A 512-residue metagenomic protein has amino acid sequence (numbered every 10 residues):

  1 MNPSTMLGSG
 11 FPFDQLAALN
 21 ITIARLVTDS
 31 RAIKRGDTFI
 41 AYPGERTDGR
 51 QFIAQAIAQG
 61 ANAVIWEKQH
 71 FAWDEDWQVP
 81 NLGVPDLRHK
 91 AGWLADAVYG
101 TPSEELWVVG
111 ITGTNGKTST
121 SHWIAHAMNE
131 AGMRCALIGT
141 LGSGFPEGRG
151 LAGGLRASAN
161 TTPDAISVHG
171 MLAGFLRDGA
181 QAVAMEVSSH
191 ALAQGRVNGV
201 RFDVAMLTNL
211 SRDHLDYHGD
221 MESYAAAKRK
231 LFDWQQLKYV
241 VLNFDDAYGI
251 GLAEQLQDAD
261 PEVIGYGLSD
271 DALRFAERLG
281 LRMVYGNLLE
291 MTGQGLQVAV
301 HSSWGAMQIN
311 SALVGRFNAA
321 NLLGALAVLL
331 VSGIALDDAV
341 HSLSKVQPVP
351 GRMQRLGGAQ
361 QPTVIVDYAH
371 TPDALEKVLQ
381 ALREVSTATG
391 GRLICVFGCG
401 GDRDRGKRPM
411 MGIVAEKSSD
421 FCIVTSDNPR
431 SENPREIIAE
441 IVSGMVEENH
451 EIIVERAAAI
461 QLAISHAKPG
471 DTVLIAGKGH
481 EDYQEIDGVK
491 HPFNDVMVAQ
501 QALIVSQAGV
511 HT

Functional and structural regions predicted by a protein language model:
M1-T22, R31-T38, G44-A54, A61 (+4 more regions): ATP-dependent carboxylate-amine ligase
N2-T112, S119-A131, A225, F275 (+5 more regions): Short, basic phosphate-binding NTP loop
W66, P85, G139, V187 (+4 more regions): Short loop/edge segments at beta-strand edges and connector loops that shape dinucleotide/nucleotide cofactor-binding
E67-Q69, V187, N209, F244 (+2 more regions): Short secondary-structure boundary segments
H70-D76, D178, A193, F202-V364 (+3 more regions): Acidic, Mg2+-coordinating active-site environments of NTP-dependent enzymes
F71-W73, G142-F145, A191-A193, A247-G251 (+5 more regions): Short, active-site-adjacent cap segments at secondary-structure transitions
W73, K90-F244, Y248-P261, L323 (+2 more regions): Phosphate-binding loop of NTP-binding sites
